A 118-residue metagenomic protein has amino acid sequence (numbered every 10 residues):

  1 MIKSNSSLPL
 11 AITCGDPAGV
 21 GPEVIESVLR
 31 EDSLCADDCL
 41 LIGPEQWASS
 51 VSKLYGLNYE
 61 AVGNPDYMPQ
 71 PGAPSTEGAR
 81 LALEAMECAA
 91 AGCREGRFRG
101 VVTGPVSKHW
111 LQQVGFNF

Functional and structural regions predicted by a protein language model:
M1-F118: Contiguous, glycine/small-aliphatic-enriched amphipathic segments in soluble metabolic enzymes
